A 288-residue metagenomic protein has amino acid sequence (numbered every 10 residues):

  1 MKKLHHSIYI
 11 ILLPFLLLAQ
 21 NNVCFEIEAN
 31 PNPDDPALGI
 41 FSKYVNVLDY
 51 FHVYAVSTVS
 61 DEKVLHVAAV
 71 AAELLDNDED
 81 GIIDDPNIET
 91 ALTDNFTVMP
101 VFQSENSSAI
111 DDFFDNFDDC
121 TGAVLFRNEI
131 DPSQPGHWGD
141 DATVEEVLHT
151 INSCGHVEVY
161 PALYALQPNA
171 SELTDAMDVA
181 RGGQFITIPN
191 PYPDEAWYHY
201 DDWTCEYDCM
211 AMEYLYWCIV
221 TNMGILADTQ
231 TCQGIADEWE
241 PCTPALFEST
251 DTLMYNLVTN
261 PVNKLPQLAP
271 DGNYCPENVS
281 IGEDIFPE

Functional and structural regions predicted by a protein language model:
M1-N21: Bacterial Sec-dependent N-terminal signal peptides
L17, L75-E79, L148, N152-H156 (+3 more regions): Hydrophobic/aromatic-lined pockets within catalytic cores
N21-V47: N-terminal low-complexity, Pro/Thr/Ser-rich intrinsically disordered segments that act as propeptides or flexible
V23-F25, T121, Q233, P276: Sequence contexts marking disulfide-bonded cysteines in secreted/extracellular proteins
L38-F41, L48-P189: Acidic/His-rich structured neighborhood in mature extracellular/periplasmic domains
G155-T231, E238: Post-HExxH zinc-binding segment in Zn-dependent metallohydrolases
L215-E288: Pan-zinc metallopeptidase signature
